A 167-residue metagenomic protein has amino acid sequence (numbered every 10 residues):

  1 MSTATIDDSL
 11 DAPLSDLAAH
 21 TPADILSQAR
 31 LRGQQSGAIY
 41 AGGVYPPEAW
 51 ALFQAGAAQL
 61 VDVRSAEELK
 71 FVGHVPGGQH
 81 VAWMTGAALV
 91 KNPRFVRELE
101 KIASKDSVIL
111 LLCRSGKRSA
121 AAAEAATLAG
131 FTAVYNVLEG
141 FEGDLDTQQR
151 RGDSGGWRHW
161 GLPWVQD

Functional and structural regions predicted by a protein language model:
S2-A58, E67-V108, S119-D167: Rhodanese-like catalytic fold shared by cysteine-dependent sulfurtransferases and DSP/PTP-type phosphatases
L60-D62: Structural scaffold elements adjacent to functional motifs in cytosolic proteins
L111-L112: Short, surface-exposed ligand- or partner-binding patches at beta-edge/loop junctions that are enriched in aromatics
